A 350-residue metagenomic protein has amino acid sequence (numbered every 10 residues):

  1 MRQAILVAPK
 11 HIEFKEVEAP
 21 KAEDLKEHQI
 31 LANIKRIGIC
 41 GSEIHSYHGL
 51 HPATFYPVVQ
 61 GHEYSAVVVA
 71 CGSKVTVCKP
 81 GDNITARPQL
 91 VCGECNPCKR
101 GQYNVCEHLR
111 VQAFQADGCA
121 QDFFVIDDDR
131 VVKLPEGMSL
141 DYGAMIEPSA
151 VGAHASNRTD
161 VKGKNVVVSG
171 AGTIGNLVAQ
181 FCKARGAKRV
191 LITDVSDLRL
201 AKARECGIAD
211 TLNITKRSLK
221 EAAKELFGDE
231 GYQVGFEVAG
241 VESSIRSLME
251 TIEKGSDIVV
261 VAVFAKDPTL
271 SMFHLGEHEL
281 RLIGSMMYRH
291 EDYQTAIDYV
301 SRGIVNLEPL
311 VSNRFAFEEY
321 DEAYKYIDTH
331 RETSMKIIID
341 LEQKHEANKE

Functional and structural regions predicted by a protein language model:
Q3-E23, G41-A70, N83-A86, Y103-D117: N-terminal glycine-rich cofactor-binding segment
A4, S65, T85, V167 (+4 more regions): Structural detector of well-ordered beta-strand residues that form the stable sheet scaffold of enzyme domains
A22-I37, L50-N96, R130, P135-G137: Glycine-rich beta-strand-centered segment in the early N-terminal region that forms part of a ligand/cofactor-binding
E27, R246-E250, H290, Q294-E350: C-terminal hydrophobic helical "lid"/dimerization subdomain of Rossmann-like NAD(P)H-dependent oxidoreductases
C92-A171, E308: NAD(P)H dinucleotide-binding glycine-rich loop of Rossmann-like/cofactor-binding domains, especially the beta1-alpha1
M138-K216, E221: Mid-domain Rossmann-like dinucleotide-binding core that forms the NAD(H)/NADP(H) cofactor-binding site
T159-K162, A201-R281, A347-K349: Glycine-rich cofactor phosphate-binding loops and adjacent beta1-alpha1 units of small-molecule cofactor enzyme domains
S196, F264, Y288: Residues in the short beta-alpha loop(s) of Rossmann-like NAD(P)-binding domains
